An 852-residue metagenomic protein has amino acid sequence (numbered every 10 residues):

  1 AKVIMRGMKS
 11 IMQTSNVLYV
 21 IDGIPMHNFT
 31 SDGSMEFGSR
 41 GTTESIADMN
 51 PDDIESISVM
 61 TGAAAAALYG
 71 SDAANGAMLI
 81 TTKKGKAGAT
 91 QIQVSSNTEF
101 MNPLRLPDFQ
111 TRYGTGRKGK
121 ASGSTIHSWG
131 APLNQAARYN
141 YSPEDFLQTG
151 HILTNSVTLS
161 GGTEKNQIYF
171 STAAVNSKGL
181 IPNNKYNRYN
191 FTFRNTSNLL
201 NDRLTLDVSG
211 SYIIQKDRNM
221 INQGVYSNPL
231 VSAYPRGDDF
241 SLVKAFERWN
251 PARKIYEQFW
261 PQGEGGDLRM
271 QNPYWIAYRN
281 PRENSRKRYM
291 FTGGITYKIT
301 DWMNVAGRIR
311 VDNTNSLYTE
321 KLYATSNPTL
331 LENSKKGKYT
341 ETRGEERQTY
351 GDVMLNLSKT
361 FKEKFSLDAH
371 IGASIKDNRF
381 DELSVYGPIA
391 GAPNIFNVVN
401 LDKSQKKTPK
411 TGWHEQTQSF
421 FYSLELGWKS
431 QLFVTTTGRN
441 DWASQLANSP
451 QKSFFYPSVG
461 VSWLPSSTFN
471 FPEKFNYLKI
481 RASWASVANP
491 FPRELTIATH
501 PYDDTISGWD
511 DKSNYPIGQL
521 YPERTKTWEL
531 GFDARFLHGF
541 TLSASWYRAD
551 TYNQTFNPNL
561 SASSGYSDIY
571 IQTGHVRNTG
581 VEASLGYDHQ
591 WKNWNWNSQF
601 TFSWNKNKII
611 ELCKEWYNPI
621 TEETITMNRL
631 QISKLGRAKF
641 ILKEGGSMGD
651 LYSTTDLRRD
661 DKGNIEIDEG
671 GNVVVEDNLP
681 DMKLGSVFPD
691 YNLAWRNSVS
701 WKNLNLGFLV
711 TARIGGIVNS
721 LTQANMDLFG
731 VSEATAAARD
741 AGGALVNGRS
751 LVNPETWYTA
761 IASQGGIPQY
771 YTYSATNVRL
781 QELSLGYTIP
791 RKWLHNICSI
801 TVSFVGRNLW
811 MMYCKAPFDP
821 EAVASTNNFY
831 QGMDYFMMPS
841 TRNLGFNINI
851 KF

Functional and structural regions predicted by a protein language model:
A1, I11-V17, M26-I46, G76 (+8 more regions): Residues embedded in well-ordered regular secondary structure
S10-M12, M26-N28, A63-L68, G85-G88 (+10 more regions): Short beta-strands and strand-coil junctions in structured, solvent-facing domains, enriched
G23, I57-S58, M78-I80: Non-catalytic regulatory/gating segments with a bias toward low-complexity or hydrophobic composition
P51-M60: Phosphoinositide-dependent membrane-docking surfaces
Q93-A137, N222, S384, I571 (+3 more regions): Conserved small-residue
S128-L133, G150-L153, R188-Y189, R194-L200 (+6 more regions): Extracellular/periplasmic, surface-exposed regions of secreted and cell-surface proteins
A131, P143, P328-T329, K403 (+3 more regions): Extracytoplasmic gating/loop element in the C-terminal half of outer-membrane beta-barrel translocons and assembly
S686-N719: Glycine-rich, aromatic-lined ligand/substrate-binding cores of catalytic and carbohydrate-binding domains
